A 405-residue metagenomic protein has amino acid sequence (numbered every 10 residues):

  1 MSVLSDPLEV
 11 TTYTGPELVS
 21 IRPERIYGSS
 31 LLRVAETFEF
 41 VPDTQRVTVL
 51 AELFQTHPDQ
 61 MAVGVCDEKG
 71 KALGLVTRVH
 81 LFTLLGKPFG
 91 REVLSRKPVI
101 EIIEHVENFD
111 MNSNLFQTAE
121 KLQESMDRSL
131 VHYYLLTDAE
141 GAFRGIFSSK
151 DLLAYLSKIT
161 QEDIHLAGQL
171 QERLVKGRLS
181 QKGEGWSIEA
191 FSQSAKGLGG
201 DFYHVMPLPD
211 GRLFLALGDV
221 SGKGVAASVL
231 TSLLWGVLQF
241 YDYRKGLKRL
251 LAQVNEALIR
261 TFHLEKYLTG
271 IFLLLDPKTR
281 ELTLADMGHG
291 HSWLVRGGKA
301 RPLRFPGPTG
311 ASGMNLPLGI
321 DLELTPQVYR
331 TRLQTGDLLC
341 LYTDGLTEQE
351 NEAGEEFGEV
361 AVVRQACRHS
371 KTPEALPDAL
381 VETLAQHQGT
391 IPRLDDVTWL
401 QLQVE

Functional and structural regions predicted by a protein language model:
M1-F38, E140-A154: Short, low-complexity N-terminal regulatory "tails/caps" that precede and couple sensory modules
P23-E39, L94-E107, L238, V363: Bateman (tandem CBS) regulatory domains
E39-R46, M111, E162, K176 (+3 more regions): Signal-transducing coiled-coil linker helices
F40-Q60, V65-D67, L85, F109-V131 (+1 more regions): The conserved cystathionine-beta-synthase
D59, G64, K71-F89, L135 (+2 more regions): Short beta->alpha transition motifs characteristic of CBS
S148-G200, H291: Regulatory cytosolic signal-relay segments
K158, Y203-F214, Q239-E405: Conserved subregion of the PPM/PP2C metallophosphatase catalytic domain
S180-V229, T331: Juxtacatalytic helix/coil linker segments that couple regulatory or sensory modules to the catalytic cores
